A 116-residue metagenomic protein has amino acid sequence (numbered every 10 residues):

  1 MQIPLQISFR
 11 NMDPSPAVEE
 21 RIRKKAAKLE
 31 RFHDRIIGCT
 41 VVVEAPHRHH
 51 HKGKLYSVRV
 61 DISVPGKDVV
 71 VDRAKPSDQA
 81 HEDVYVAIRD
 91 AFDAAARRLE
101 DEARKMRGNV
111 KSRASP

Functional and structural regions predicted by a protein language model:
M1-P116: N-terminal, polar/charged subdomain of small-to-medium soluble alpha/beta proteins
